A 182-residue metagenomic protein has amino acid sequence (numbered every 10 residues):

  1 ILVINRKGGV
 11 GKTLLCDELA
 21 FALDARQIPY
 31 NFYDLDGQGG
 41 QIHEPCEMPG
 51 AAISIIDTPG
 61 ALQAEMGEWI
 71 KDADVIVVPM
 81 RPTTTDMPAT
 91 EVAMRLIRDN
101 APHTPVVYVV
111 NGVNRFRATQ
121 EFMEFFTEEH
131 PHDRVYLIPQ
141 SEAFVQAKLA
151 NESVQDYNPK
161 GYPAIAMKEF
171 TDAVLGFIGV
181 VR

Functional and structural regions predicted by a protein language model:
I1-R26: Walker A (P-loop) phosphate-binding motif
R26-Q41: Short beta-strand-centered segment that lines the nucleotide-binding/catalytic pocket of NTP-utilizing
F32, V78, Y108-V110: Structural beta-sheet core signal
Y33-G37, P49-W69: Switch II (G3) loop of P-loop NTPases
L62-T84: Inter-motif core of Ras-like GTPase G domains
P88-R115: Conserved C-terminal guanine-recognition region of P-loop GTPase G domains, centered on the G4
N114, E124-Q155: Beta-strand-loop-alpha "switch" segments that mediate conformational coupling across diverse proteins
V145-T171: Inter-lobe coupling/hinge region of RecA-like P-loop helicase motors
